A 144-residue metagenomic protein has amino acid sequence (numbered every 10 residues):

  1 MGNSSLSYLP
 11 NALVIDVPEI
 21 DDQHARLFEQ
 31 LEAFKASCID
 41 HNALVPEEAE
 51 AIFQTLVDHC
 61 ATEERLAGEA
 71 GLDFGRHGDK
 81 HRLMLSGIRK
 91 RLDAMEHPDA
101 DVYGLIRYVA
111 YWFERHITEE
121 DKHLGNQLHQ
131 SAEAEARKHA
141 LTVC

Functional and structural regions predicted by a protein language model:
M1-C144: Small-residue-biased structural context
